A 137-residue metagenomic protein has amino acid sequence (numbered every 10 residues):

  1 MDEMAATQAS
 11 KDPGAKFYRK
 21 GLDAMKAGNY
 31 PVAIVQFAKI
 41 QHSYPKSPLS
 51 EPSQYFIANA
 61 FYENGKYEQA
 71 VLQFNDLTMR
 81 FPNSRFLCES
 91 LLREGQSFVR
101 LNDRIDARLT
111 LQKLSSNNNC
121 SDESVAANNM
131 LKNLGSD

Functional and structural regions predicted by a protein language model:
M1-D137: Acidic, polar-rich low-complexity tracts and alpha-helical solenoid repeat scaffolds
